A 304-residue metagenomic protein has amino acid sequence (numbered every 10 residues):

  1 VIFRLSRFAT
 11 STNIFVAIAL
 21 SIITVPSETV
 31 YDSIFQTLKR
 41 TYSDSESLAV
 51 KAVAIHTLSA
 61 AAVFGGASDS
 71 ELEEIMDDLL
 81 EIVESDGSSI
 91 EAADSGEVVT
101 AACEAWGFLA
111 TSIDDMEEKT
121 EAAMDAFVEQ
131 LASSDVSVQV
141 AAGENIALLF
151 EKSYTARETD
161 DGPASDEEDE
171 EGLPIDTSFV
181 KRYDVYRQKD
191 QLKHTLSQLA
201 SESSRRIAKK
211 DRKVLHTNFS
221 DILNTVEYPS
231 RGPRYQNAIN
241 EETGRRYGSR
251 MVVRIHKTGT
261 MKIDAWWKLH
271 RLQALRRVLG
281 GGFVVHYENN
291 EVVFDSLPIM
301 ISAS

Functional and structural regions predicted by a protein language model:
V1-I2, S27-L38, S68-L80, M116-M124 (+3 more regions): Core helices of alpha-solenoid repeat scaffolds
I2-E46: Helix-rich alpha-solenoid scaffolding regions
F3-T10, R40-V50, S85-E97, E129-V140: Short coil/turn segments at helix-helix junctions and helix-capping linkers within large alpha-helical proteins
I14-V25, T41, A54-G66, I82-V83 (+3 more regions): Hydrophobic residues within the alpha-helices of tandem HEAT/HEAT-like
I22-D32, A62-E73, A110-T120, E151-D161 (+4 more regions): Flexible loop/turn segments at the boundaries of HEAT repeats in alpha-solenoid HEAT proteins
G66-S70, E74, E84-A92: Extended non-catalytic scaffolding segments
V136-E171, I175-T195: Alpha-helical scaffold segments of alpha-solenoid architecture
R182-K189, K193, S197-S304: Long C-terminal extensions of eukaryotic subunits of large macromolecular complexes
